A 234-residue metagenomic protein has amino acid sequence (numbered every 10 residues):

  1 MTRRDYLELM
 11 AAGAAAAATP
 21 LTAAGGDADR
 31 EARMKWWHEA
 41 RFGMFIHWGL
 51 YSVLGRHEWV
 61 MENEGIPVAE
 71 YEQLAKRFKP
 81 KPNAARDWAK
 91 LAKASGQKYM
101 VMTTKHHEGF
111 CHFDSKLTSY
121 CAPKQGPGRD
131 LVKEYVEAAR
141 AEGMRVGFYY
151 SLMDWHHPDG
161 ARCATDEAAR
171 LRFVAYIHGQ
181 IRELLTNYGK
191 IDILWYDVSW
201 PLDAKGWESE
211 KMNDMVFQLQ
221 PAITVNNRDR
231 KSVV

Functional and structural regions predicted by a protein language model:
M1-L7, V233: Twin-arginine (Tat) signal peptide motif
D5-A24: N-terminal export signals
A11, A24-S232: Mature catalytic domains of secreted/periplasmic carbohydrate-active enzymes
